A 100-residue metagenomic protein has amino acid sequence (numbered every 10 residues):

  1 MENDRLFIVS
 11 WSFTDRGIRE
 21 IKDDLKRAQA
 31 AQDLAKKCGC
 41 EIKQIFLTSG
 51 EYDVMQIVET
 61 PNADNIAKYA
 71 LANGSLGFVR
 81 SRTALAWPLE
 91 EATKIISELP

Functional and structural regions predicted by a protein language model:
M1-K37, E41, Y52, W87 (+1 more regions): Short S/T/G/P-rich N-terminal loop/turn motif that feeds into the first structured element of a domain
F7-S12, F46-Y69: Short, well-ordered beta-strand segments in beta-rich or mixed alpha/beta enzyme and ligand-binding folds
G17, M55, S81: Generic anion/oxyanion-binding catalytic loop in active/binding sites
G39-F46, S81-R82: A short linear hydrophobic-aromatic micro-motif
T60-W87: An amphipathic, aromatic/His-enriched active-site/gating alpha helix that lines ligand/cofactor pockets
